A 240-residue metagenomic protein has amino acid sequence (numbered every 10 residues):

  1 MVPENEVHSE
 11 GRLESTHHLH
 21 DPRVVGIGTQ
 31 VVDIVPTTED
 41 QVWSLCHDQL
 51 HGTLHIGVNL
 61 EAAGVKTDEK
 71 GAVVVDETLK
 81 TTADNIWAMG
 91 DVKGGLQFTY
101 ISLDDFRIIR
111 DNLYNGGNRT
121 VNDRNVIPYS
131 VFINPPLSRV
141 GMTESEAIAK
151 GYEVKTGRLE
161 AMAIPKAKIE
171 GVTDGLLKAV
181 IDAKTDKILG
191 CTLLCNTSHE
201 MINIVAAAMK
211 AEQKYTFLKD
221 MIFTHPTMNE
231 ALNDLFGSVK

Functional and structural regions predicted by a protein language model:
N5-G11, S15-P22, V31-I34, E39-V42 (+1 more regions): Alpha-helix boundary/capping motif
V24-G26: Charged, low-complexity amphipathic helices and coil/IDR segments
C46, I86-W87, L193-L194: AMP-binding/adenylate-forming core of the ANL superfamily
C46-H51, L60, D186: Short hydrophobic core segments
G52-G116: FAD-site-proximal beta/loop scaffold in flavoenzymes
N112-V140: Active-site-proximal substrate-binding core of FAD-dependent oxidoreductases
F132-K240: Flexible, glycine-rich terminal cap/loop adjacent to redox cofactors in electron-transfer oxidoreductases
